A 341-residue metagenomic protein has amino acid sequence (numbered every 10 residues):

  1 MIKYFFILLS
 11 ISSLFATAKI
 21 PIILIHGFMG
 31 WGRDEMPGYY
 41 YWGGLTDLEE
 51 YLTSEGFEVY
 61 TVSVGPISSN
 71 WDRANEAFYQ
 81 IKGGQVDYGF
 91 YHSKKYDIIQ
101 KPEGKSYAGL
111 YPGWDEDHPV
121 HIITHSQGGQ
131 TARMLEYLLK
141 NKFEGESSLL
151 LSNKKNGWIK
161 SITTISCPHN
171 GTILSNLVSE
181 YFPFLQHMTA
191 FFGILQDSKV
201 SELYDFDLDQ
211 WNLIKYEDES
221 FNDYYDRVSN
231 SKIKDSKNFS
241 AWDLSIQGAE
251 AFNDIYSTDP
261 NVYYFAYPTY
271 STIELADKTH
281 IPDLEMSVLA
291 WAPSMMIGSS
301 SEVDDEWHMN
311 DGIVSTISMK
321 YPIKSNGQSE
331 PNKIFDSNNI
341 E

Functional and structural regions predicted by a protein language model:
Y4-S13: Sec-dependent N-terminal signal peptides
L8, E55, V228-S229: Generic alpha-helical secondary structure signal
S10, P21, I122, A292 (+1 more regions): N-terminal hydrophobic or amphipathic segments with adjacent small-residue motifs that include Sec signal peptides
A16-I123, Q127-Q186: N-terminal non-catalytic accessory region
Y137, N141-E341: Helical cap/lid subdomain of alpha/beta-hydrolase-fold lipid enzymes that gates access to the catalytic pocket
